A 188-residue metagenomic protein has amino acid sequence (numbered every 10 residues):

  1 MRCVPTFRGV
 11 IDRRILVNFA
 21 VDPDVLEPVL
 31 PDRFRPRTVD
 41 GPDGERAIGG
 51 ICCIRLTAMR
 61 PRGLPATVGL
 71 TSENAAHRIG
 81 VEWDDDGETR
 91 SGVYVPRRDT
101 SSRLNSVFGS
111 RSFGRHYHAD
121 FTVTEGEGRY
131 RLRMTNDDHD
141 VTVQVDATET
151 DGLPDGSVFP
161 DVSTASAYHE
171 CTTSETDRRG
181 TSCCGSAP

Functional and structural regions predicted by a protein language model:
M1-R62: Hydrophobic, proline/glycine-rich low-complexity stretches
D12-R14, A76-P188: Internal, well-folded beta-alpha domain core
P23-R37, P42, S72-G92: N-terminal short leaders/motifs
R33, V68, R111-F113: General N-terminal targeting signals
R46-D85: Long, hydrophobic/aromatic-enriched structural stretches that serve as scaffold segments
